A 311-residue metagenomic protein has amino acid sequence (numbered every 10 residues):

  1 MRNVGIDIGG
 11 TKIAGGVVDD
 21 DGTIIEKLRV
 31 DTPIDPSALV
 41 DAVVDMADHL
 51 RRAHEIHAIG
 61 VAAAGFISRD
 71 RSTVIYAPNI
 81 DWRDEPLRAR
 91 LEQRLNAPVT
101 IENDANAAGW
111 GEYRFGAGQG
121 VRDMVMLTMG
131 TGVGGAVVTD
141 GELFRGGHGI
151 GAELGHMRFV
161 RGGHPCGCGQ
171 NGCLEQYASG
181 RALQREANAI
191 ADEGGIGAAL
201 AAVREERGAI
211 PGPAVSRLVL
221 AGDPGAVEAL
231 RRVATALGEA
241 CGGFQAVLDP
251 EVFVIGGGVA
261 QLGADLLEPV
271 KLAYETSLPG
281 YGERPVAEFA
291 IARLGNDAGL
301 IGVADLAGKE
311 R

Functional and structural regions predicted by a protein language model:
M1-A58, S68-T73, A89-V99, R114-V121 (+3 more regions): ATP-binding/phosphotransfer module of carbohydrate and carboxylate kinases, centering on a glycine-rich
D7, G60-A64, E102, M126-G132 (+1 more regions): Short beta-strand segments
L28-V30, P78, G147: Short hydrophobic alpha-helix segments
D31-I34, W82, G151-E153: A short acidic/small-residue loop/turn micro-motif
S72-R83: A charged helix-plus-loop insertion that forms the helical arch/lid used to bind and gate nucleic-acid substrates
T100-N106, W110-E112: Glycine/small-residue-rich loop that forms an oxyanion/phosphate-binding "nest" at active or ligand-binding sites
G109-R114, G135-V137, H156-M157: Adenylate-forming
V137-E153: Short, charged low-complexity linear segments at domain edges
